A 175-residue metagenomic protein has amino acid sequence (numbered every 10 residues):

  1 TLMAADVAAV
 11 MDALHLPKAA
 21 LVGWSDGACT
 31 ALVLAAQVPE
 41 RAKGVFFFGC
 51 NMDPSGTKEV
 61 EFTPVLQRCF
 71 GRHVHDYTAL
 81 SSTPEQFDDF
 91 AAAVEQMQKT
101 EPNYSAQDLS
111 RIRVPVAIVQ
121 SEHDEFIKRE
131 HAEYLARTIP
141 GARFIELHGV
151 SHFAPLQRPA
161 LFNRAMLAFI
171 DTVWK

Functional and structural regions predicted by a protein language model:
L2-A19: Conserved acidic catalytic loop of the alpha/beta-hydrolase fold
A19, G23-S25, S121: Conserved alpha/beta-hydrolase "nucleophile elbow" surrounding the catalytic nucleophile
C29-H75: Flexible "cap/lid" loop of the alpha/beta hydrolase fold
A92-D108, H123: Active-site nucleophile elbow and catalytic-triad environment of alpha/beta-hydrolase enzymes
S105, V114, K128-R137: Short alpha-helix in the alpha/beta-hydrolase fold that links the catalytic acid
I112, I118-Q120: Short beta-strand/loop motif that positions the catalytic acidic residue of the alpha/beta-hydrolase fold
H123-I127, H152: Acidic catalytic loop of the alpha/beta-hydrolase fold
A142-K175: Catalytic active-site module of serine/aspartate enzymes centered on a nucleophile-bearing elbow/loop
